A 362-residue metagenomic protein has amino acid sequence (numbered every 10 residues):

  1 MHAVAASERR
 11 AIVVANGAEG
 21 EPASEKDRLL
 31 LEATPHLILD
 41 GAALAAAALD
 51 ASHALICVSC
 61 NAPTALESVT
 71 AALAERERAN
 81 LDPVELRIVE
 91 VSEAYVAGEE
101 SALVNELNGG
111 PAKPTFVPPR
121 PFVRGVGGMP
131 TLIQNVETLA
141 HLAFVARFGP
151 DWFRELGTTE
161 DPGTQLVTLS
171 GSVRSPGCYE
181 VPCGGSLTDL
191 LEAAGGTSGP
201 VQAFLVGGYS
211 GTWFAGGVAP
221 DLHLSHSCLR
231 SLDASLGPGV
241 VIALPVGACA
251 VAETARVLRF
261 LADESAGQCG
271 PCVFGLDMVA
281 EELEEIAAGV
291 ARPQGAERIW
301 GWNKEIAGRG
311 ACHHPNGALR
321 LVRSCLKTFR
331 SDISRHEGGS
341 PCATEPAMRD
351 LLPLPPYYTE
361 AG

Functional and structural regions predicted by a protein language model:
M1-A11: N-terminal glycine-rich phosphate/pyrophosphate-binding loops that anchor nucleotide-derived ligands and cofactors
R9, P63-C183, G195-G196: Hydrophobic alpha-helical positions that pack around
R9-A11, G17, D27-L29, S52-A54 (+5 more regions): Ferredoxin-type iron-sulfur electron-transfer modules in oxidoreductases and energy-metabolism complexes
S24-D27, L66-A71, A97-G109, T115-P119 (+6 more regions): Short acidic, glycine/serine/threonine-rich loops at helix termini
L31, P35-H36, A46-A47: Glycine- and Gly-Pro-enriched alpha-helical subdomains that act as flexible, kink-prone "lid/hinge" or packing modules
L39-A45, P182-S198: Short amphipathic, charge-patterned alpha-helical segments
A42, G98, L190-L191, C269 (+1 more regions): Buried hydrophobic positions in well-ordered alpha/beta secondary-structure cores of metabolic enzymes
P63, G171-S172, G196, Q202-H223: Short acidic beta-strand-loop surface patches of small beta-rich interaction domains
